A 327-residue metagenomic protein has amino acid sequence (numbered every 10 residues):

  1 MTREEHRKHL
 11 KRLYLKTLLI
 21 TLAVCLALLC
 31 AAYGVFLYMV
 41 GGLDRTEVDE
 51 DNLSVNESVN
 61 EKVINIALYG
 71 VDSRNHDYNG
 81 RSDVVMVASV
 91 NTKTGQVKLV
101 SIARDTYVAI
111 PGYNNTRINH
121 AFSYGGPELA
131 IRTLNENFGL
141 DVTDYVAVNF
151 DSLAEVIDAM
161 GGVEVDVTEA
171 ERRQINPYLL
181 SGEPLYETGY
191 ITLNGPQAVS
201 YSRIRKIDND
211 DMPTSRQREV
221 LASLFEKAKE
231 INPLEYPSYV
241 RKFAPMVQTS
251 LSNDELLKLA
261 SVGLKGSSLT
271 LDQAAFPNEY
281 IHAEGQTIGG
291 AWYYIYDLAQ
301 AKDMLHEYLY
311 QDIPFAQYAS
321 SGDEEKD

Functional and structural regions predicted by a protein language model:
H6-T94, A291-Y293: Entry/capping segment at the start of metal-dependent catalytic domains with acidic active-site entry clusters
E50, N56, N75, T106 (+2 more regions): C-terminal solvent-exposed extensions
E61-I64, G80-V85, T94-I102, Y113 (+7 more regions): Extracytoplasmic
Y69, N75, D105, R132-D141 (+8 more regions): Structured segments of extracytoplasmic/periplasmic soluble domains in secreted or envelope-associated proteins
S73-H76, T116-Y124, G139-D144, R203-M212 (+3 more regions): Second-shell loop/turn segments in exported
Y78-R81, G112, A121-L129, A147-D151 (+5 more regions): Soluble non-cytosolic domains of exported or imported proteins
A121-E183, S252: Amphipathic, coiled-coil-like alpha-helical scaffolding segments used for oligomerization/assembly
D158-E235, Y239, K326: Flexible, polar/acidic helix-loop-strand segments at domain edges
